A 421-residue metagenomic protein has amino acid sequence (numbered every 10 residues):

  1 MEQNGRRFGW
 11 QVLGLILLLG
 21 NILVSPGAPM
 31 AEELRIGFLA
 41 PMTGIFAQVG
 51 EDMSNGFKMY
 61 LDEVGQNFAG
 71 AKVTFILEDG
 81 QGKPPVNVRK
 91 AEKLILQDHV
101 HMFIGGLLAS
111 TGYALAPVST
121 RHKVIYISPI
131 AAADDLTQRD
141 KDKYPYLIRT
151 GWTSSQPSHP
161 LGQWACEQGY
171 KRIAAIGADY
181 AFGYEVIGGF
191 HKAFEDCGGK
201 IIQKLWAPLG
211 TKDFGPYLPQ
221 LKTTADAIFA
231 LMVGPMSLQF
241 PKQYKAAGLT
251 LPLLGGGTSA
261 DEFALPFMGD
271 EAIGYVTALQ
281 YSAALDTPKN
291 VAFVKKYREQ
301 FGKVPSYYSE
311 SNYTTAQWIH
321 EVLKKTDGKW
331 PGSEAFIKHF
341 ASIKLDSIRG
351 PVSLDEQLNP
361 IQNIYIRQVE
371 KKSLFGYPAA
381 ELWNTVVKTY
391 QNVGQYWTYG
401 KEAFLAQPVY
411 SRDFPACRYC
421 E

Functional and structural regions predicted by a protein language model:
V12-S25: Bacterial N-terminal signal peptides
E33, Q48-M53, E63, N67-Q138 (+3 more regions): Beta-alpha junction/loop-to-helix N-cap segments that form part of ligand/metal-binding clefts
L34, A341-E421: Solvent-exposed, acidic/polar segments of extracytosolic/periplasmic ligand-binding ectodomains
G37-K58, E78-P85, L107-L108, I176-Y184 (+2 more regions): Extracytoplasmic "Venus flytrap"
G80, I127, A133-D134, L209-G210 (+2 more regions): Venus flytrap/periplasmic-binding-protein-like
R89, A133-D135, Y144-A247, Y281-A292: Extracellular/periplasmic Venus flytrap/periplasmic-binding protein
L94, D98-L107, I125-P129, R172-G177 (+4 more regions): Periplasmic-binding protein-like
G234, Q239, L285-S342: Extracellular/periplasmic ligand-binding modules, especially the Venus flytrap/periplasmic-binding
